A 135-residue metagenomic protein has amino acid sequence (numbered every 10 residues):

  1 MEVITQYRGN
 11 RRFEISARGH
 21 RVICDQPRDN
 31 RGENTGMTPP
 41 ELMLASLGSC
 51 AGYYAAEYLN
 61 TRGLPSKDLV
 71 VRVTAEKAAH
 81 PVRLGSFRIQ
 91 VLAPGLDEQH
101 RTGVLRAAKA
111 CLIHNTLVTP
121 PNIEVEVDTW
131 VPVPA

Functional and structural regions predicted by a protein language model:
M1-A45, A55-A135: Extended beta-strand/beta-hairpin segments
C50: Alpha-helical metal-binding/catalytic segments enriched in His/Glu/Asp
